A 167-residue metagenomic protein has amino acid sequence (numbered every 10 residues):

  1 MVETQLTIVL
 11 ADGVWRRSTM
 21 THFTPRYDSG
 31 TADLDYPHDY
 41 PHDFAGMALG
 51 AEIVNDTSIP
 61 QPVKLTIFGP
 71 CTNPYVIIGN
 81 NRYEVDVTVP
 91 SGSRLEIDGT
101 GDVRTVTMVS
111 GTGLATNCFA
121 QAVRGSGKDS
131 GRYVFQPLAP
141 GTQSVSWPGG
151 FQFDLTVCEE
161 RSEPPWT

Functional and structural regions predicted by a protein language model:
M1-G13, Q143: Oligomerization/assembly interface segments of phage tail-like spikes and tubes
S18-T167: Intrinsically disordered, low-complexity segments enriched in serine, threonine, and glycine
